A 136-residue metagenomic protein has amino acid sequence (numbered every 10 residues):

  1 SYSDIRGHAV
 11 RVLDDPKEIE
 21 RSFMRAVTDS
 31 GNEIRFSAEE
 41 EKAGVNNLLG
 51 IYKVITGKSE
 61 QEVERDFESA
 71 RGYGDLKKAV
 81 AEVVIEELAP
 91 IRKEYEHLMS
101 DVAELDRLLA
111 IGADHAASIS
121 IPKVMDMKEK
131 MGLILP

Functional and structural regions predicted by a protein language model:
S1-P136: Conserved nucleotide- and phosphate/pyrophosphate-binding catalytic cores in adenylate/nucleotidyl-handling enzymes
